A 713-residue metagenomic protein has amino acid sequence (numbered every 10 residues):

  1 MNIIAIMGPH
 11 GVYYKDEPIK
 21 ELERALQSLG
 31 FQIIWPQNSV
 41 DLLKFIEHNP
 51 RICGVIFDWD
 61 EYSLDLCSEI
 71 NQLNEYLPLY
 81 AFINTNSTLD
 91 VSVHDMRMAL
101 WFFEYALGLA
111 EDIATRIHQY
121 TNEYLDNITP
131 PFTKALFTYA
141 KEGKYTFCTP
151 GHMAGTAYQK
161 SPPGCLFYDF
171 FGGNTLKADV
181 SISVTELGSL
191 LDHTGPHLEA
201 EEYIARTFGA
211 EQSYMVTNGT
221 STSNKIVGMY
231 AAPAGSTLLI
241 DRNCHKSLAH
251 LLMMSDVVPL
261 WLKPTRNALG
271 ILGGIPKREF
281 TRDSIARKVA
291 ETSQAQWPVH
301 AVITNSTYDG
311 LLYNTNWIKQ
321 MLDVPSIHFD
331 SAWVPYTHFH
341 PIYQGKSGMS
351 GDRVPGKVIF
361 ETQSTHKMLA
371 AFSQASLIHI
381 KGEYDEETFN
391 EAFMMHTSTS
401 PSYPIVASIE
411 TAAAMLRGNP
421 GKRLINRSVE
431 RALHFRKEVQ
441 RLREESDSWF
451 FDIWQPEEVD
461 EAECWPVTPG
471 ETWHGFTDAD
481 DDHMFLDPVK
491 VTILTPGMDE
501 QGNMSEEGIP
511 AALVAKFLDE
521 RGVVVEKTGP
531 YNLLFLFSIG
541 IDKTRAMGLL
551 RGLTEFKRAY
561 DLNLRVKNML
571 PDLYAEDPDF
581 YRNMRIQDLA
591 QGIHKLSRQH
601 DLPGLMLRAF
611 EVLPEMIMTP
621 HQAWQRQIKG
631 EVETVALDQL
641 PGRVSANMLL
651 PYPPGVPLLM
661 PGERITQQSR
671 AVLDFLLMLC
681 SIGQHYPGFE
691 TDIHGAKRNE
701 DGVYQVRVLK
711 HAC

Functional and structural regions predicted by a protein language model:
M1-I4, P50, E211, A234-G235 (+1 more regions): A short, charged/proline- and glycine-enriched loop that marks the coil->beta-strand transition at the N-terminal
N2-D16, L238-D241: Short hydrophobic beta-strand segments
Y13-G30, S39-F57, L64, I70-Q72 (+6 more regions): Non-catalytic terminal extensions of PLP-dependent enzymes
P36-F45, D58, D65-S68, Y76 (+1 more regions): Conserved PLP-enzyme active-site core in the AAT-like
P163-M254, L260: Long, structured ligand/cofactor-binding scaffold of large enzymes
Y214-V216, A301-T304, L533-S538: Short glycine-rich or small-residue beta-strand-to-loop segments that form or flank ligand, phosphate, metal/Fe-S
